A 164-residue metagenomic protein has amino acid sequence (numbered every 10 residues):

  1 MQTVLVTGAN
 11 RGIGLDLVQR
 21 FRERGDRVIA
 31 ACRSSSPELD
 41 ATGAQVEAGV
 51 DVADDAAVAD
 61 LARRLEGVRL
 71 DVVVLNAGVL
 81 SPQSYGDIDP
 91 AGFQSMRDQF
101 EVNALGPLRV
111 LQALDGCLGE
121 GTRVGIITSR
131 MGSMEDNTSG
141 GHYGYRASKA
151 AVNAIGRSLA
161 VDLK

Functional and structural regions predicted by a protein language model:
T3-V6, V73-V74: Conserved hydrophobic beta-strands of the Rossmann-like cofactor-binding core in SDR/related NAD(P)H-dependent
T7-R20: N-terminal Rossmann NAD(P)H-binding glycine-rich loop of SDR-like oxidoreductase domains
V18, R22-E23, K164: Gly/Ala-rich phosphate-binding loop of Rossmann-like dinucleotide-binding domains, activating on the conserved
R24-L39: Conserved glycine-rich Rossmann-like NAD(P)H-binding loop of the short-chain dehydrogenase/reductase
T42-A56: Rossmann-fold cofactor-recognition segment
A62, L111, G156: Short-chain dehydrogenase/reductase
R63-L75, S81-S84: A glycine-rich helix->loop->beta "capping" turn within Rossmann-like NAD(P)(H)-dependent oxidoreductase domains
V79, S84-F100, A104, L108 (+1 more regions): Catalytic loop of short-chain dehydrogenase/reductase
